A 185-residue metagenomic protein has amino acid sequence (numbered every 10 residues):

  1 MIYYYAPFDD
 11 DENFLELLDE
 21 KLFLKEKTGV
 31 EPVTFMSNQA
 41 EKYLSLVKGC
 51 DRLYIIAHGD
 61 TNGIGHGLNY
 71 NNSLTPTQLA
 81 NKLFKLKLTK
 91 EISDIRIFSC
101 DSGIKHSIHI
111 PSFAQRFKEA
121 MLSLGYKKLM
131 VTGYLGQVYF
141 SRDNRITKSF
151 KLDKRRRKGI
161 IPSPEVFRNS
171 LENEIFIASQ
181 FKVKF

Functional and structural regions predicted by a protein language model:
I2-H106: Catalytic-core segments of thiol-dependent peptidases
I95-F185: Active-site-proximal C-terminal subdomain of hydrolase catalytic domains
